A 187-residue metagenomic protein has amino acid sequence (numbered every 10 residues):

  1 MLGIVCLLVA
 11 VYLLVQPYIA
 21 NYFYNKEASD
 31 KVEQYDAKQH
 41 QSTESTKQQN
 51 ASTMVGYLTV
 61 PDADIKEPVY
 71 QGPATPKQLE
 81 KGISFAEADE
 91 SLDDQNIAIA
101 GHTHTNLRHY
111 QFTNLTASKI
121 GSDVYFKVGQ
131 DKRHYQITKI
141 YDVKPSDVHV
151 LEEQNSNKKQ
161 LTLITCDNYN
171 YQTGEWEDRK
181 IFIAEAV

Functional and structural regions predicted by a protein language model:
M1-L7: N-terminal Sec-pathway targeting helices
L7-V187: Solvent-exposed, non-transmembrane regions of membrane-associated and secreted proteins
